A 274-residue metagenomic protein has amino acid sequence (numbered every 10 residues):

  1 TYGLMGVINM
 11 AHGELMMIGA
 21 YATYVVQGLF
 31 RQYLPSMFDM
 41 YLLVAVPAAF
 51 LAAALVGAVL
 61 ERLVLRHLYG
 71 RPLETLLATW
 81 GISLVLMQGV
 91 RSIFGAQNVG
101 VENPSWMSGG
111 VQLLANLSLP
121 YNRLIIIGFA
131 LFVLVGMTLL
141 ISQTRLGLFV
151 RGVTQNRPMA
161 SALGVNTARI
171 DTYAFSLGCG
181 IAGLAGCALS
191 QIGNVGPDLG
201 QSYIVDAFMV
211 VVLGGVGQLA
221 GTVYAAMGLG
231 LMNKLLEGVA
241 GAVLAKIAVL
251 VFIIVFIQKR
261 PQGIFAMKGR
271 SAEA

Functional and structural regions predicted by a protein language model:
T1-V26, V59, L63-E74, R151 (+1 more regions): Single transmembrane alpha-helix segments in multi-pass membrane proteins
A11-E14, L43, E74, R145 (+4 more regions): Residues that define the loop-to-transmembrane-helix transition and helix capping in multi-pass membrane transporters
A11-V59, V239: Membrane-embedded helix boundary and interhelical linker motif in transport proteins
A20, Y24-V25, A49-V56, I82-V90 (+5 more regions): Hydrophobic core segments of alpha-helical transmembrane domains in multi-pass membrane transport and ion-translocation
S36-S83, G89, Y224-L229, R260: Alpha-helical transmembrane segments within multi-pass membrane transporters and channels
L42-P47, T172-C187, Q191-I253: Transmembrane alpha-helical segments in multi-pass inner-membrane proteins
H67-L68, T75-Q143, I170-Y173, L235 (+3 more regions): Transmembrane helix-bundle core of multi-pass membrane transporters and related energy-transducing complexes
L117-V195, L219-Y224: Helix-loop-helix "hairpin" substructures at the membrane interface of multi-pass membrane proteins
